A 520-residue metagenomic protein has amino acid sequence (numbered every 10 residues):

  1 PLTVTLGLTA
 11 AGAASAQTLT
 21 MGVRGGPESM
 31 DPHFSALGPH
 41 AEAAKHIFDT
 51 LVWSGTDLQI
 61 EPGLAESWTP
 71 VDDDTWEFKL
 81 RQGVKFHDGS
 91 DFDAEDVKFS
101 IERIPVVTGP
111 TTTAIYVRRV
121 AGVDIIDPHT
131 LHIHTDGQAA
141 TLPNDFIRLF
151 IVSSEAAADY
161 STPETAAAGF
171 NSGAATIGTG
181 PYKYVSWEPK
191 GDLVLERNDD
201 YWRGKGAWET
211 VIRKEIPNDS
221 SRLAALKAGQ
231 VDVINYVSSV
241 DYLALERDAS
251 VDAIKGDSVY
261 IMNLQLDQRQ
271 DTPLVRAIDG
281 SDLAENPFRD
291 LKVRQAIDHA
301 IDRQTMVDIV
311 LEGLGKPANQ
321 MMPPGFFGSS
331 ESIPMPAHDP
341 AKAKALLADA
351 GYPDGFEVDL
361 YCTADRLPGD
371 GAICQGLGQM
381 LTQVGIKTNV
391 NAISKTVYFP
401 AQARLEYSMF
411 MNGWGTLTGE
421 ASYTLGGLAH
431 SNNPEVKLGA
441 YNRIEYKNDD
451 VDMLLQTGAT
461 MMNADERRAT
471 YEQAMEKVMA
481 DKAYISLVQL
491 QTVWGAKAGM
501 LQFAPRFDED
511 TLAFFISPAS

Functional and structural regions predicted by a protein language model:
P1-T9: Bacterial N-terminal signal peptides
A10-A16: Sec/Tat signal peptide C-region and signal peptidase I cleavage site
G22-D72, E102, A175-P181: N-terminal lobe/hinge region of extracytoplasmic solute-binding protein
T56, T69, E77, R81-T112 (+4 more regions): Extracytoplasmic/periplasmic ligand-capture domains
T69, A114-S161: Surface-exposed binding/hinge segments that line and control ligand-binding clefts or catalytic entry sites
E155, E312-I333, V493-A496: Mature extracytoplasmic/periplasmic domains
L487: Active-site-proximal polar cores
W494-S520: Long beta-strand-rich cores associated with HINT superfamily self-processing modules
